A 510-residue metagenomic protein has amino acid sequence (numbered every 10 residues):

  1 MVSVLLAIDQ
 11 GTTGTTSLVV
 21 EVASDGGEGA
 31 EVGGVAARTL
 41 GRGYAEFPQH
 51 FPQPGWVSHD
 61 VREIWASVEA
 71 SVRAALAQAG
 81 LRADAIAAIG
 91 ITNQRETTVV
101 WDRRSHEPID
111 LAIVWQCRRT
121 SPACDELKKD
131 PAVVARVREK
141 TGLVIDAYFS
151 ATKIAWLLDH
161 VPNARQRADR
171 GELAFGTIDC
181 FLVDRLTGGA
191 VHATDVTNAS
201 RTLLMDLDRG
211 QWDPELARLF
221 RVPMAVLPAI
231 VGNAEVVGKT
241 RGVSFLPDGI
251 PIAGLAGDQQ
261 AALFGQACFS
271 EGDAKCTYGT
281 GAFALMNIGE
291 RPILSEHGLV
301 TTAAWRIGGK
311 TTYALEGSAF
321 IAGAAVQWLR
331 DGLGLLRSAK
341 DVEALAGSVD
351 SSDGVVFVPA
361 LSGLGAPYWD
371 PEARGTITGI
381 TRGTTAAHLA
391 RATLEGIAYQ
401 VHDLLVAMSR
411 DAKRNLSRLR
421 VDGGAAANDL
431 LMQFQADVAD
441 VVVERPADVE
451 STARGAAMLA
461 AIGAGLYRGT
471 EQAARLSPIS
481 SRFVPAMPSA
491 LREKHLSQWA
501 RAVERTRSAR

Functional and structural regions predicted by a protein language model:
M1-D25, G34-Y44, A87-K129, N163-R165 (+1 more regions): Glycine/Thr-rich phosphate-binding loops that ligate phosphate moieties of nucleotide and other phosphorylated ligands
G41-A85: N-terminal phosphate-binding loop and adjacent alpha-helix
V57, A135-V144, A486: Short glycine/proline- and acidic residue-enriched helix-loop micro-motifs that form flexible lids or anion-recognition
H59, A87-N93, I113-Q116, G142-F149 (+8 more regions): Active-site nucleophile and cofactor-binding loops and adjacent substrate-binding regions of central metabolic enzymes
V68-A87, V161-A168, R185, P214-M224 (+1 more regions): Phosphate/pyrophosphate-binding loops at sites that engage ATP/ADP/AMP, CoA/4′-phosphopantetheine, polyphosphate
A77-W115, V144-S150, D179, V183-D206 (+2 more regions): Short beta-strand-loop/turn "lid" adjacent to the catalytic site in phosphate-handling enzymes
P108-I109, G142-T197, V243-P292, W328-D331 (+1 more regions): Phosphate-binding/catalytic loop of phosphoryl-transfer enzymes
T197-K310, A314, F320-A324, R337-S352 (+2 more regions): ATP-dependent carbohydrate kinase catalytic cores
